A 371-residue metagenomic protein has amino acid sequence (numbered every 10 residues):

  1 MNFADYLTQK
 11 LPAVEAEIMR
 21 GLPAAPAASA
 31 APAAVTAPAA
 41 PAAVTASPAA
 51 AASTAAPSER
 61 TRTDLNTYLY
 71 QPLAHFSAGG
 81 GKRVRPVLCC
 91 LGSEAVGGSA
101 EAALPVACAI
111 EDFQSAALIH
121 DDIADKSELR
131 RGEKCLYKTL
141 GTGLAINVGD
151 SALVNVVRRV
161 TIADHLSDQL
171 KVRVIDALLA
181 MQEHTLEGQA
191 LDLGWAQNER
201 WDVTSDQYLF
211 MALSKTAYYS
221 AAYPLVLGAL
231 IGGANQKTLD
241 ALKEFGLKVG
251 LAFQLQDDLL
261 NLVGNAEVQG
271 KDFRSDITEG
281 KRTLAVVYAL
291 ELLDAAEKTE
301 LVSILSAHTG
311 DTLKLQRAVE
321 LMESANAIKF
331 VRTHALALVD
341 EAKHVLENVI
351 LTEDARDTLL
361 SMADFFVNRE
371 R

Functional and structural regions predicted by a protein language model:
M1-P32, A50-T54: N-terminal amphipathic/basic leader segments beginning at the initiator methionine
P12, R62-K298, D364: Mg2+-dependent prenyl diphosphate-binding active-site environment of isoprenoid biosynthetic enzymes
R20, A56-E59, T63-L65: N-terminal, Lys/Arg-enriched amphipathic/low-complexity engagement segments that precede the first folded domain
T36-A39, T45-A51: Threonine-centered tandem repeat motifs in low-complexity domains
M181-H184, K248-V249, A307-D311, S324-A325 (+1 more regions): A short structural micro-motif
V286, A342, L359: Hydrophobic, well-ordered secondary-structure elements that form the walls of internal hydrophobic environments
T299-V349: Mobile late-domain/C-terminal helix-loop "cap" segments that border catalytic sites or the cytosolic face
L338, I350-R371: Short, amphipathic C-terminal "tail helix"
